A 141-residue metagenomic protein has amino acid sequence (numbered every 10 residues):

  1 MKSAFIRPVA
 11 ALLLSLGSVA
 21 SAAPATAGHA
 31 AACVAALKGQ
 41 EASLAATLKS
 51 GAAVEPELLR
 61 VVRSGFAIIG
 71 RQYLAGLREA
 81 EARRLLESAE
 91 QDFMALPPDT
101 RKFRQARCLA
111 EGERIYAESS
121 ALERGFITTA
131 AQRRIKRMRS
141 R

Functional and structural regions predicted by a protein language model:
M1-R7: Positively charged n-region of N-terminal signal peptides that target proteins for export
R7-S18: Bacterial N-terminal signal peptides
A10-L12, A30, Q105: Mature extracytoplasmic/luminal segments of secretory-pathway proteins
G17, L37-K38, G112: Generic short alpha-helical hydrophobic face used as a protein-protein interaction/packing hotspot
A23-L77: Short N-proximal segments of mature Sec-exported proteins
V62-R141: Compact alpha-helical subdomains of small soluble proteins
